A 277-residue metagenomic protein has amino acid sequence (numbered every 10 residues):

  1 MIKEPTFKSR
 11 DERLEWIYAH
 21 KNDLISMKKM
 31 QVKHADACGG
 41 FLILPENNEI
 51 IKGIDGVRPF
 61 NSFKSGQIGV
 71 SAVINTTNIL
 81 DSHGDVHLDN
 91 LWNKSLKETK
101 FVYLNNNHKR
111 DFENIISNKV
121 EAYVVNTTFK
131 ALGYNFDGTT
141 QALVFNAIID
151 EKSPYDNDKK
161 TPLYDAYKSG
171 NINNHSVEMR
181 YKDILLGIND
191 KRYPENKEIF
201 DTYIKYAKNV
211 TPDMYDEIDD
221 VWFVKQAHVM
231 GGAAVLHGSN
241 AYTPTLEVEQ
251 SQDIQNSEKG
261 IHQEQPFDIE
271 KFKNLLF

Functional and structural regions predicted by a protein language model:
M1-N256: Signature of dsDNA virion morphogenesis modules
S257-F277: Terminal short linear interaction segments
